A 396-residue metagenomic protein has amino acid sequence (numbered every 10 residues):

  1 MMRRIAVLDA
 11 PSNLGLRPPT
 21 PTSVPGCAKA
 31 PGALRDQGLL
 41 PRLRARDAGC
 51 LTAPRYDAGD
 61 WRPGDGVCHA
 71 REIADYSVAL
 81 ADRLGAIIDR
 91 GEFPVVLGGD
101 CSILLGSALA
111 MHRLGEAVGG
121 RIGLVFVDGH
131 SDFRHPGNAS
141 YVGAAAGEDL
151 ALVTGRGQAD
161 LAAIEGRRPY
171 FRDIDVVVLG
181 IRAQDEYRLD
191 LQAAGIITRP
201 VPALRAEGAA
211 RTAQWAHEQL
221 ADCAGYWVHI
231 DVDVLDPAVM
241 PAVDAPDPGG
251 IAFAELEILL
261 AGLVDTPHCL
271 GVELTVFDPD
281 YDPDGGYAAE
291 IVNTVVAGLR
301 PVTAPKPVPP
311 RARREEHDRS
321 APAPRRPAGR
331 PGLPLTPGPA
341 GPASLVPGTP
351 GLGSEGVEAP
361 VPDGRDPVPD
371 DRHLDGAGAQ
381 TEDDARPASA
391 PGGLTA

Functional and structural regions predicted by a protein language model:
M2-V95, L114, D190, I197-P360 (+3 more regions): Catalytic cores of soluble, metal-dependent hydrolases
L8, G99, V127-G129, L179 (+1 more regions): Active-site flanking residues adjacent to catalytic metal/cofactor-binding acidic residues
D89-A163, T266: Active-site histidine-anchored catalytic micro-motif
E92-P94, D173-V177: Short active-site oxyanion
I103, S131, A183, V232-D236: Short, glycine/acidic-enriched loop or turn micro-motifs at the edges of active sites
E116-V118, R168-D173, L263-P267: Short, conserved loop/helix-junction motifs that constitute active-site signature segments in enzyme catalytic cores
F126-G129, T154, V178-A183, P200-P202 (+1 more regions): Short, structured patches in soluble enzyme cores that scaffold and shape functional sites
A183-L189: Short, glycine/polar-rich helix-capping loops at beta-to-alpha or helix-loop-helix junctions that flank or form
